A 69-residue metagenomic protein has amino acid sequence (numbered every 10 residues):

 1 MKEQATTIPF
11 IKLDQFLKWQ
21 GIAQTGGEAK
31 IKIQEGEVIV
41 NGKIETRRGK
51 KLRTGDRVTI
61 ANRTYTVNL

Functional and structural regions predicted by a protein language model:
K2-T6: Short amphipathic
I8-K51: A basic, amphipathic helix-loop patch mediating RNA/tRNA/ribosome contacts
N62-V67: Short, charged beta-turn/beta-strand-edge "cap" motif at the junction between a beta-strand and an adjacent loop
